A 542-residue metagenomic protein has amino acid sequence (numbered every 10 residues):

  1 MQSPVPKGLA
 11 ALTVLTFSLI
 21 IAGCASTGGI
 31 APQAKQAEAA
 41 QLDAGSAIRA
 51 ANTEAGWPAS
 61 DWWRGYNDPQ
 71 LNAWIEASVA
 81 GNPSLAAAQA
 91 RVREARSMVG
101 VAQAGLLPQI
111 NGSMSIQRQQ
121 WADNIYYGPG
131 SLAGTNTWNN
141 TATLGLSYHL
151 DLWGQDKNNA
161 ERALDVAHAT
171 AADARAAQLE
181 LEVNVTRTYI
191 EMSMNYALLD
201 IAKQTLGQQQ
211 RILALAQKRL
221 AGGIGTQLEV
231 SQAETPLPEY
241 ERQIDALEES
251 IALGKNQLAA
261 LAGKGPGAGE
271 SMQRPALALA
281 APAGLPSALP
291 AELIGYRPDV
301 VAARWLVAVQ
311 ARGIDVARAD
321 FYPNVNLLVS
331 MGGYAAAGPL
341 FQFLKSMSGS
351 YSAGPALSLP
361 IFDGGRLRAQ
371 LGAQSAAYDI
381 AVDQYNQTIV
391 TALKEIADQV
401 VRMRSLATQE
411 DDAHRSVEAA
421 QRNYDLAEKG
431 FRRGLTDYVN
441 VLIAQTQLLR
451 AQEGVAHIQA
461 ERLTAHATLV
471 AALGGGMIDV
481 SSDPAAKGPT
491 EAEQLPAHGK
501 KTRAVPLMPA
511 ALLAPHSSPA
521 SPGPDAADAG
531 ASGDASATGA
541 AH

Functional and structural regions predicted by a protein language model:
Q2-A80, N140, L164, E248-G295 (+2 more regions): Terminal intrinsically disordered/low-complexity segments used for targeting and assembly
A25-T186, V325, V329, I361-L371: Short flexible linkers and secondary-structure junctions
A86-A87, Q103, L150-Q178, L228 (+6 more regions): Sec/SRP-type N-terminal targeting helices
G134-W138, M347-G349, R450: Short sequence motifs at beta-strands and strand-loop junctions characteristic of Gram-negative outer-membrane
N140-L146, T188, L289, Y351-L357: Hydrophobic, lipid-facing positions within transmembrane beta-strands of outer-membrane proteins
D156, A172-L289, R402, L406 (+4 more regions): Periplasmic alpha-helical coiled-coil/stalk elements that build and connect Gram-negative outer-membrane
L220-I224, F431-L435, A472-G476: A short glycine-centered flexible hinge/capping loop motif at secondary-structure junctions
